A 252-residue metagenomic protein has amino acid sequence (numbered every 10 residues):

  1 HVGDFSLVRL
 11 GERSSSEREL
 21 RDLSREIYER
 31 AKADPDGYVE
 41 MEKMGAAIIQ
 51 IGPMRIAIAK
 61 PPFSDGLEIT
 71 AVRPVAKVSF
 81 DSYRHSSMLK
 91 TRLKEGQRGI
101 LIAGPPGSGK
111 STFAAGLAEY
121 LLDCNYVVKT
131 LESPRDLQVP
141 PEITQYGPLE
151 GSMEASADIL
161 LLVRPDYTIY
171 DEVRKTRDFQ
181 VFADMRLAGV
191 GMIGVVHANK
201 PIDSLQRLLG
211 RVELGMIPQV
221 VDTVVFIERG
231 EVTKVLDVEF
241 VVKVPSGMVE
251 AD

Functional and structural regions predicted by a protein language model:
V8-G99, Y126: P-loop NTP-binding catalytic core
E12-S15, A103-P106, V139-M153, D166-D171 (+1 more regions): Flexible beta-alpha connector loops of hexameric P-loop NTPases
G52, P61-D65, V221-T223, I227-D252: Conserved P-loop NTPase
K110: Conserved lysine of the Walker
F113, L117: Hydrophobic positions on the alpha1 helix immediately C-terminal to the Walker A/P-loop
E119-V163: P-loop NTPase switch/communication element
L160, R164-Y167, V190: Proline-aspartate-enriched helix->loop->beta-strand connector
Y170-R229: Conserved P-loop NTPase nucleotide-binding/switch module
